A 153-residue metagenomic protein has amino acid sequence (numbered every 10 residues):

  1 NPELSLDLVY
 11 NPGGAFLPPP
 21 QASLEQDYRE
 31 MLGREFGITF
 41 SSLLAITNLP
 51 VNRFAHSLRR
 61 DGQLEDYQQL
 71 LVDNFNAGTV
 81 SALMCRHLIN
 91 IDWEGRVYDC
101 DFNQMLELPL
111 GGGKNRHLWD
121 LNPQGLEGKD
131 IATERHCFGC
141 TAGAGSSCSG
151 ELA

Functional and structural regions predicted by a protein language model:
N1-M84: Radical SAM enzyme [4Fe-4S]-AdoMet core and its adjacent flexible, acidic and glycine-rich loops/tails across
L4-L6, H87, H136-F138: A generic secondary-structure signal marking the coil-to-beta-strand transition
N11-A15, L49-V51, N90, R96 (+1 more regions): Short, solvent-exposed loop/turn segments at secondary-structure junctions
L24-Y28, R53-A55, I91-E94, Y98 (+2 more regions): Aromatic-residue detector
I38, I46, I89-I91, I131: Weak global preference for isoleucine
V72-Q104: C-terminal accessory regions of radical SAM enzymes
V97-A153: Flexible mid-to-C-terminal extensions adjoining Fe-S/redox cofactors in radical SAM and related proteins
